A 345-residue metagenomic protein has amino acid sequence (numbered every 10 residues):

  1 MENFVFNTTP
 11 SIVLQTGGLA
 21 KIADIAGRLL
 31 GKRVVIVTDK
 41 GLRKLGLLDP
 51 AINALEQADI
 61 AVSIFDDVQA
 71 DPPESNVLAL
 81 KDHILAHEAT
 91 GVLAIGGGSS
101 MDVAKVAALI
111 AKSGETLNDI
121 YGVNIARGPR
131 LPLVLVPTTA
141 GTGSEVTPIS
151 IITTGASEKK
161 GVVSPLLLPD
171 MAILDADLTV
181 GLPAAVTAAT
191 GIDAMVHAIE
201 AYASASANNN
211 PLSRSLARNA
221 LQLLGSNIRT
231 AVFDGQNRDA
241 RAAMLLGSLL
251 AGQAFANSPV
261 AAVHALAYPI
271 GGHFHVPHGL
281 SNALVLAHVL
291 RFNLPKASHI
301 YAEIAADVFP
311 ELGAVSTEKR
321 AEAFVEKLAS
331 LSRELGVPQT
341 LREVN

Functional and structural regions predicted by a protein language model:
M1-L29: N-terminal amphipathic/basic leader segments beginning at the initiator methionine
L19-V35, A54-A58, A86: Glycine-rich phosphate/diphosphate-binding loops that line cofactor/substrate pockets in enzymes
R43-E115, I125, R229-R241: N-terminal small/polar loop signature for handling phosphorylated ligands or for N-terminal nucleophile
S113-T138, L166: Short, acidic/small-residue loops that bind anionic groups at enzyme active sites
G141, L249-N282: Glycine-rich phosphate/pyrophosphate-binding beta-alpha loops
I149-S258: Carboxylate- and glycine-rich phosphate/diphosphate-binding segment that chelates Mg2+/Mn2+
H273-N345: Gly/Pro-rich interdomain helix-loop hinge
